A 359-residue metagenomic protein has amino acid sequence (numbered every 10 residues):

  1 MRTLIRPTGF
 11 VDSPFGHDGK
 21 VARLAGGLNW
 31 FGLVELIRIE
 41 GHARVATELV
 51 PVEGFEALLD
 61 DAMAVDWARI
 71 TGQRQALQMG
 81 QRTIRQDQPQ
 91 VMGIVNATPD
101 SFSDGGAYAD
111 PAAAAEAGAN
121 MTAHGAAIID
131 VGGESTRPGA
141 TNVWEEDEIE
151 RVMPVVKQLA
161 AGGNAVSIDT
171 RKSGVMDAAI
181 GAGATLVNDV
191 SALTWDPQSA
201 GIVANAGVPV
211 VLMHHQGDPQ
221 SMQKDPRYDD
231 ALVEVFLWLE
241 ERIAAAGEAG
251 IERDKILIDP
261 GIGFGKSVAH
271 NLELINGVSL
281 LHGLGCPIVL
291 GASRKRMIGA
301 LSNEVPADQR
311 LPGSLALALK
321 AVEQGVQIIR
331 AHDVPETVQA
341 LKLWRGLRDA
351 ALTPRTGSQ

Functional and structural regions predicted by a protein language model:
M1-R82: N-terminal accessory interaction module
M1-W30, Q86, F102-A117, T136-Q158 (+5 more regions): Active-site-adjacent loop and "lid" segments of alpha/beta metabolic enzymes
L59-T71, G105-N120: Histidine-rich, glycine-flanked metal-binding segment
Q75-G80, D87-Q90, T98-F102, A107 (+1 more regions): Proteins enriched for Cys/Gly/acidic motifs involved in redox and nucleic-acid/cofactor modification
E116-G132, Q324: Catalytic domains of carbohydrate-active enzymes, especially glycoside hydrolases
E252-K255: Short acidic capping loops at alpha-helix termini that bridge into adjacent secondary structure
